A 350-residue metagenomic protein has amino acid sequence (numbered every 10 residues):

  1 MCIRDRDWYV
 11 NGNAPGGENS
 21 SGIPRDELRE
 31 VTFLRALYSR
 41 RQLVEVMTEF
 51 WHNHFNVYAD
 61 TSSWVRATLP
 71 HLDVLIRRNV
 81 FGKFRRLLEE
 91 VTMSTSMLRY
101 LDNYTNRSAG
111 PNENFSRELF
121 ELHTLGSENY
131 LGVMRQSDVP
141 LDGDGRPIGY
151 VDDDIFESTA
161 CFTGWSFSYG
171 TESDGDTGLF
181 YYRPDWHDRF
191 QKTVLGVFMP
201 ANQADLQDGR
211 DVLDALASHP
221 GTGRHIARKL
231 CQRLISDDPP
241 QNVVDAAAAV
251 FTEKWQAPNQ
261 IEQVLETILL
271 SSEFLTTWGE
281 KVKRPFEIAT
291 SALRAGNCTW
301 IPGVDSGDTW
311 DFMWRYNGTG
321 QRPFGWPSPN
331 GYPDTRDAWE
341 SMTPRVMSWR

Functional and structural regions predicted by a protein language model:
M1-D5: Conserved small/polar residues in nucleotide/adenosyl-binding loops
P15-S20, R25-E45, E49: Structured, charged N-terminal subsegments at the starts of enzyme catalytic cores and at intra-chain domain/subunit
R29, F33, L43-M47, T68 (+13 more regions): Stable alpha-helical elements in mature extracytoplasmic
L43-D60, M93-M97, E121, L125 (+4 more regions): Glycine-rich, acidic and aromatic/proline-enriched surface loops and short helix-turn segments that act as binding
E49-R99, Y104-S108, Y130: A conserved hydrophobic secondary-structure block that centers on an alpha-helix together with its immediately flanking
S94-E172: Activity-critical C-terminal alpha-helical subdomain
G149-R210: Long, well-ordered, tryptophan-enriched scaffold segments
H219, G223, A227-W255, L265-R350: Flexible, low-complexity segments enriched for small/polar residues
